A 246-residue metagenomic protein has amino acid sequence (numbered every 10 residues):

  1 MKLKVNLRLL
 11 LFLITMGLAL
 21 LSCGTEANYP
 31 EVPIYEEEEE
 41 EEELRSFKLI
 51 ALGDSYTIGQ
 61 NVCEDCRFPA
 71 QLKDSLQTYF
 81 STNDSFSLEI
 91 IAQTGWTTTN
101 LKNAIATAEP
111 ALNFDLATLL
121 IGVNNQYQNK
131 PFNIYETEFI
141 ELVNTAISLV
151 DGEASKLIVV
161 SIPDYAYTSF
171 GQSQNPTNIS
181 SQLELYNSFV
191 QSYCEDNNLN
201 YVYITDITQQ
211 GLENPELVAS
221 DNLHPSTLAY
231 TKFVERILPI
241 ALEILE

Functional and structural regions predicted by a protein language model:
K2-L11: Bacterial N-terminal signal peptides that target proteins for export
F12-M16: Hydrophobic helical h-region of N-terminal Sec-dependent signal peptides in bacterial secretory/periplasmic proteins
A19-S22: C-terminal motif of bacterial Sec signal peptides marking the signal peptidase cleavage site
T25: Short, conserved catalytic or interaction motifs in soluble domains
N28-A92, A106-A111: Serine-esterase "nucleophile elbow" of acetyl-processing enzymes
N61, C66, E89-T97, N133 (+2 more regions): Acidic/histidine-rich helix-loop elements that form or flank divalent-metal/phosphate-binding sites at the catalytic
K102-L245: Alpha-helical cap/lid subdomain in secreted, periplasmic, or secretory-pathway luminal O-acyl-processing enzymes
